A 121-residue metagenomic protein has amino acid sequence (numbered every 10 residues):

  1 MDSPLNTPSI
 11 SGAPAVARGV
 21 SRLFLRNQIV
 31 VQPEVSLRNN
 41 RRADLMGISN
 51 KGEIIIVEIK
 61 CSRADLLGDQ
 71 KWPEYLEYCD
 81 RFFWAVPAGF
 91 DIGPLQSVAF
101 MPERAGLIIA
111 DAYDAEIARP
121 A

Functional and structural regions predicted by a protein language model:
M1-S36: Acidic-basic catalytic patches of nuclease active cores, encompassing PD-(D/E)XK and other metal-cofactor nuclease
V16, R41, L67-K71: Amphipathic coiled-coil/heptad-repeat helices and related helical stalk/stem segments that mediate oligomerization
R22, P33, R42, I92-G93: Accessory terminal regions of nucleic-acid processing enzymes
F24-L25, S49-N50, L76-Y78: Flexible, charged surface loops at secondary-structure boundaries
E34-S36, E58-D65: Short, flexible loop segments at the rims of nucleotide/cofactor-binding pockets, characterized by
N39, A43-I56: Active-site beta-strand-loop-beta-strand hairpin of nuclease catalytic cores that positions key catalytic residues
C61-A112: Catalytic cores of nucleic-acid endonucleases
Y113-A121: A conserved mid-domain beta-alpha-beta active-site/ligand-binding segment of alpha/beta enzyme cores
